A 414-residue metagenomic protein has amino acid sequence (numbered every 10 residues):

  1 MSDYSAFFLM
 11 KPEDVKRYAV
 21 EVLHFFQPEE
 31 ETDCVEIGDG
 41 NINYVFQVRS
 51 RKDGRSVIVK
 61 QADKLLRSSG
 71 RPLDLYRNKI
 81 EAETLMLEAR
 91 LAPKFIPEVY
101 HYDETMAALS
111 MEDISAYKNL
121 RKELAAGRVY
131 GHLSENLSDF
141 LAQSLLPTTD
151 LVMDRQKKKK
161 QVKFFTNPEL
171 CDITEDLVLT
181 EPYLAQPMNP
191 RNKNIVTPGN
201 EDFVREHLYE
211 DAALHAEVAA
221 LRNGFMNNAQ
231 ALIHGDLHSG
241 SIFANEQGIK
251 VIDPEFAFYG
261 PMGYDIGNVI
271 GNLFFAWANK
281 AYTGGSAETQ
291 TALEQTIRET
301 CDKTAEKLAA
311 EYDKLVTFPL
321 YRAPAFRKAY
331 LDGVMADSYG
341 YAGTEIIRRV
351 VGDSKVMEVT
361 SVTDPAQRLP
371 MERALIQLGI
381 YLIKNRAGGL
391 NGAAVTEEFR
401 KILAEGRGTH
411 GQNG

Functional and structural regions predicted by a protein language model:
M1-A107, E246, R386, T396-G414: Conserved NTP-binding catalytic cores of kinases and kinase-like/nucleotidyltransferase enzymes across multiple kinase
V35-S50, V57-V59, A216-Y264: Active-site acidic catalytic loop and adjacent metal/ATP-binding pocket of ATP-dependent phosphoryl transfer enzymes
D53-S56, Q61-T174: Conserved ATP-binding subdomain of kinase catalytic cores across diverse folds
Q61-S68, D113-G127, L146, F275 (+2 more regions): A glycine-centered beta->alpha junction motif in the catalytic cores of kinase/phosphotransferase enzymes
L66-Y76, A281-T291, V362-R368: Short, flexible/disordered intra-domain loops and linkers
E83, G263-T317, A342-V359: Active-site activation/catalytic loop segments of kinase-like enzymes and analogous catalytic loops in related
N119-F140, D150-H234, N245, T363: ATP-dependent phospho-/nucleotidyl transfer catalytic cores
A325-G414: ATP/Mg2+ or Mg2+-diphosphate-binding catalytic cores that bind nucleotide phosphates or diphosphates via glycine-rich
